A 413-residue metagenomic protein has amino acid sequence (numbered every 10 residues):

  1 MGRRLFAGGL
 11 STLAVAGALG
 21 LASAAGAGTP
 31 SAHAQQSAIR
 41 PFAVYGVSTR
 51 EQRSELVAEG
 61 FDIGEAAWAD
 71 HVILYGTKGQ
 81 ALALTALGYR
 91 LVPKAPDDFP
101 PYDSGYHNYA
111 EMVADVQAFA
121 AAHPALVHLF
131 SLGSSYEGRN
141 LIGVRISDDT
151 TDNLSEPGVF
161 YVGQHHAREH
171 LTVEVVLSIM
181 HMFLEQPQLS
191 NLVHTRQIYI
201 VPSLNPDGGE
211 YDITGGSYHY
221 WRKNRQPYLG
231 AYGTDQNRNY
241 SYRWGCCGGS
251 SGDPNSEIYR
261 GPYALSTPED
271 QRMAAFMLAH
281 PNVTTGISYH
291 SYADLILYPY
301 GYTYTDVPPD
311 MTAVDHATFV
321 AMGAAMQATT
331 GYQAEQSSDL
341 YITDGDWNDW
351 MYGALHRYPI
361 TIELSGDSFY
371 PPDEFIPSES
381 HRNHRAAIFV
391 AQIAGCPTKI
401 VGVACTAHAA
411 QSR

Functional and structural regions predicted by a protein language model:
M1-G8: N-terminal secretory signal peptides and thylakoid transit peptides that target proteins across membranes
L5, G20, A27-R413: M14 metallocarboxypeptidase catalytic domain recognition
G9-A22: Bacterial N-terminal signal peptides
